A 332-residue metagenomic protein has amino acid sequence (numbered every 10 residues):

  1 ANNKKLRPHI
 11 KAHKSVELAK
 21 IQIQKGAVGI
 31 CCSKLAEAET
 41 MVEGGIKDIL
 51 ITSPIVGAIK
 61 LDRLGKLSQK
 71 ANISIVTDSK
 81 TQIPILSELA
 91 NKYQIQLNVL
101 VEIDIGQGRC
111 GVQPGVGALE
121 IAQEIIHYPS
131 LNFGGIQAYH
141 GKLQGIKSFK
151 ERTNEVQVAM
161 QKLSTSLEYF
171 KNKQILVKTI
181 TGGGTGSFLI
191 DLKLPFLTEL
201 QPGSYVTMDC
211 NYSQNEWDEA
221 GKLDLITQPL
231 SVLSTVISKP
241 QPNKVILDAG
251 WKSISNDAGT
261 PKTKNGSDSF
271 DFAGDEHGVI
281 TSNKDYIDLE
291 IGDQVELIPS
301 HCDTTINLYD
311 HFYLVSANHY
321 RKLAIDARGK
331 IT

Functional and structural regions predicted by a protein language model:
H9-G145: Active-site-proximal beta-alpha core segment in soluble small-molecule metabolic enzymes
N98, D104-A220: Active-site loop/helix belt of alpha/beta enzymes
N154, S187-N265: Active-site loop ensemble at the mouth of alpha/beta enzyme cores that anchors a bound cofactor
A159, D224-T227, D268-F272: Short Gly/Pro-enriched turn/cap motifs at secondary-structure boundaries
K239-T332: C-terminal accessory subdomain/extension
